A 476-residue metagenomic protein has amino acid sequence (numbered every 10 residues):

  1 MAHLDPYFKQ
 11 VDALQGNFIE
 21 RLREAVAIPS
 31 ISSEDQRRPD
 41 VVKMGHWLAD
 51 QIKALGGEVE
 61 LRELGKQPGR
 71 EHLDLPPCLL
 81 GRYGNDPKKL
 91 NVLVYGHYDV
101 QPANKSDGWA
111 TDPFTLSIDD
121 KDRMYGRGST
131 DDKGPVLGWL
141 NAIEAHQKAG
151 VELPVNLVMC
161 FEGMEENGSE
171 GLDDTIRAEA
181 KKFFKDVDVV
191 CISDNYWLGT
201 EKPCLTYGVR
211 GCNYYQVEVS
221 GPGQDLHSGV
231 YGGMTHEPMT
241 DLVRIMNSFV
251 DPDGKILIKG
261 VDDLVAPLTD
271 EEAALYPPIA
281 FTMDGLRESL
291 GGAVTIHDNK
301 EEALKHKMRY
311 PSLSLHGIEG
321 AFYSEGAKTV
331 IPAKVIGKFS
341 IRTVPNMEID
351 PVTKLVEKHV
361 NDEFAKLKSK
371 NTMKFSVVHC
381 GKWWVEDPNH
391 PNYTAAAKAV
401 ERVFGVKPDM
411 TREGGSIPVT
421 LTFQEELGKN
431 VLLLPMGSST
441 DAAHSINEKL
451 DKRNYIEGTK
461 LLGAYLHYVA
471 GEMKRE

Functional and structural regions predicted by a protein language model:
M1-L4, L198-T200, Y214-K449, R453-K460 (+1 more regions): Metal-dependent amide/peptide-bond hydrolase catalytic core, centered on the "pita-bread" metallohydrolase fold
A2-R127, K148-L153, F339: Acidic/His- and Gly-rich active-site-bordering loop/insert found across diverse amide/peptide-bond hydrolases
R62, P154-E162, D188-C191, I258-D263 (+2 more regions): Beta-strand segments within the central parallel beta-sheet cores of soluble alpha/beta enzyme folds
P76, T111, P154, K185-D186 (+4 more regions): Short, solvent-exposed loop/turn segments at the edges of secondary structure
P87-V92, D120-K121, L153-L157, F183-D188 (+2 more regions): Short coil/turn connectors at secondary-structure junctions
V94, I118-G168, Y215-V219, G232-P252 (+2 more regions): Alpha-helical metal-binding/catalytic segments enriched in His/Glu/Asp
R123-M124, G128-G208, A470, K474-E476: Acidic/histidine-rich catalytic neighborhood of metal-dependent amide-processing enzymes
